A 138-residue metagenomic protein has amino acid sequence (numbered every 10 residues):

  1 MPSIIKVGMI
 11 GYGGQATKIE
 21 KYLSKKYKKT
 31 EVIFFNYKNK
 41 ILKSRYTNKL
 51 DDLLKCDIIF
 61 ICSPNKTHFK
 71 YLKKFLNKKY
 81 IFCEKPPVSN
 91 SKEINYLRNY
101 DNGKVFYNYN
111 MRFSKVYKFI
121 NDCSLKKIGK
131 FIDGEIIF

Functional and structural regions predicted by a protein language model:
M1-S44, L54: N-terminal Rossmann-like dinucleotide-binding module
G11, N36, S63, Y109 (+1 more regions): Short beta-strand/turn micro-motifs composed of small residues that flank or help shape donor/cofactor-binding pockets
A16, I41, K66-T67, S89 (+1 more regions): Glycine-rich nucleotide phosphate-binding loop and flanking beta-alpha elements of Rossmann-like dinucleotide-binding
K18, Y22, I58, K70 (+3 more regions): Alpha-helical elements of Rossmann-like donor-binding domains used by nucleotide-donor carbohydrate transfer enzymes
K29-T30, N77-Y80, N102-K104: A short helix->loop->beta-strand "cap" motif at the edges of active sites that frequently abuts
E31, C56-I59, I128-F131: Local beta-strand N-terminus motif with an aromatic residue
R45-R98: Beta-loop-alpha module in the N-terminal Rossmann-like domain of NAD(P)-dependent dehydrogenases, especially those
V88-F138: A contiguous active-site-proximal alpha/beta segment in oxidoreductase catalytic domains
